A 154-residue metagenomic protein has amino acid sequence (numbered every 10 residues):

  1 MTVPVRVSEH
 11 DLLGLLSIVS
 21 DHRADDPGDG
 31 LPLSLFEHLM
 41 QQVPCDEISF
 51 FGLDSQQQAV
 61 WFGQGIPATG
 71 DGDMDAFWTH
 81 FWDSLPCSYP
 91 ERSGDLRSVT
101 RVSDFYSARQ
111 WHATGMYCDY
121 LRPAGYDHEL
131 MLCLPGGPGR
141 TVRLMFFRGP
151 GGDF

Functional and structural regions predicted by a protein language model:
P4-D153: Regulatory input/activation interfaces that engage signals or partners
